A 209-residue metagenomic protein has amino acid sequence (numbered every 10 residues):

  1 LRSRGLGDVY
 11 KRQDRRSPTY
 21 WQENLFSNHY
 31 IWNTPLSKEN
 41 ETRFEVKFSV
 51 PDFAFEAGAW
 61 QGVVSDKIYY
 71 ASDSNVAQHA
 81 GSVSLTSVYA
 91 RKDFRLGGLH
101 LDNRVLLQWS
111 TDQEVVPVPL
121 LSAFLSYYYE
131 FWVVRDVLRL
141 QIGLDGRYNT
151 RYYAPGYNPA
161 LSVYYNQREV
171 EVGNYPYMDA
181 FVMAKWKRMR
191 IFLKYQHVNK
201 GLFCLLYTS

Functional and structural regions predicted by a protein language model:
L1-S209: Exposed, low-structure sequence patches enriched in small/polar residues
